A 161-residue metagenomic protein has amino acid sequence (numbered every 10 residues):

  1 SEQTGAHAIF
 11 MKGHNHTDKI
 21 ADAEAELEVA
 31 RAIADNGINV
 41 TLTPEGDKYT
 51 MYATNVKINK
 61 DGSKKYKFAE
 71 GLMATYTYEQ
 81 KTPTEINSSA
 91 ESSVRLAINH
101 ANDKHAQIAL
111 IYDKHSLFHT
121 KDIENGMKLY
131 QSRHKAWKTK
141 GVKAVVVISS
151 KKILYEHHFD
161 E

Functional and structural regions predicted by a protein language model:
S1-Y52, K57-G62, P83-E161: Metal-dependent nuclease catalytic core centered on acidic motifs
K65-Y66: Terminal amphipathic helices with adjacent charged low-complexity linkers/tails
G71-T84: Conserved catalytic cores of phosphodiester-cleaving nucleases, focusing on short active-site segments
